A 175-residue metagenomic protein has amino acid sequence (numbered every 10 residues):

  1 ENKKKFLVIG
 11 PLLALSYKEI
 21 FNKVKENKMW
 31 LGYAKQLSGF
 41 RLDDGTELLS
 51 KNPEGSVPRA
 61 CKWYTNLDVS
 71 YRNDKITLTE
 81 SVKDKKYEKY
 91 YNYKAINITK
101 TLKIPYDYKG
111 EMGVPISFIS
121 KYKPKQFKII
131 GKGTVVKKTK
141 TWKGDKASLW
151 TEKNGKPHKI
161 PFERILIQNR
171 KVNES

Functional and structural regions predicted by a protein language model:
E1-S175: Class I S-adenosyl-L-methionine-dependent methyltransferase catalytic core
